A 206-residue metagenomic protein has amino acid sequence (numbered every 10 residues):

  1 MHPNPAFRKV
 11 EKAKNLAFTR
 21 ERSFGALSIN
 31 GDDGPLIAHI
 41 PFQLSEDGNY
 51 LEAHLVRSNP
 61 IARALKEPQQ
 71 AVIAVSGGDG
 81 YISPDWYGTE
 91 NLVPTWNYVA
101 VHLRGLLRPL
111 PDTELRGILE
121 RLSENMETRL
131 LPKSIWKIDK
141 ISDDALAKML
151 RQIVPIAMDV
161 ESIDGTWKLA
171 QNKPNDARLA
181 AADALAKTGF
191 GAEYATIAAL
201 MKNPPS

Functional and structural regions predicted by a protein language model:
H2-A26: Short, basic/aromatic recognition patches
P3, K9-E11, L103-D112, A186: Short histidine-centered catalytic/ligand-binding loop motif
L16, L92, A145-K148: A generic local secondary-structure boundary/capping motif
E21, L36, D47, E67 (+2 more regions): A short, structural micro-pattern
E21-R57, I73: Short beta-strand segments
E52, V72, H102-R104, P155-D159: Beta-strand secondary-structure signal
R57-R121: Short, structured beta-strand-loop surface elements
L110-S206: C-terminal edge-of-domain segments
